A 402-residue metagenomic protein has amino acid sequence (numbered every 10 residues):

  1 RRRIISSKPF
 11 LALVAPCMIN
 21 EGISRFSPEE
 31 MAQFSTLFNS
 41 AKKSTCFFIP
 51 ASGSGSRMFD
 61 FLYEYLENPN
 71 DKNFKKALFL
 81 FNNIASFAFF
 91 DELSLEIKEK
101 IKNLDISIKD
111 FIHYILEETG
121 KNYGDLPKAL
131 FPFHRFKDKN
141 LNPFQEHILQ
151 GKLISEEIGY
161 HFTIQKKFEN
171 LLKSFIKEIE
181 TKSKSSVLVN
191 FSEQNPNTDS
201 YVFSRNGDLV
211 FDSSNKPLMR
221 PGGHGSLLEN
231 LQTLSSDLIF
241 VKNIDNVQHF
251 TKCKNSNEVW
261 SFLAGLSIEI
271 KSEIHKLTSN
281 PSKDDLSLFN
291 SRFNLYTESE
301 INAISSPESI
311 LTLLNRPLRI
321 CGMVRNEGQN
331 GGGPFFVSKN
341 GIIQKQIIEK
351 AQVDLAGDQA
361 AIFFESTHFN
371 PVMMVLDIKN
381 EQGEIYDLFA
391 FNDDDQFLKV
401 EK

Functional and structural regions predicted by a protein language model:
R1-A12: Polybasic, low-complexity association/targeting segments
P16-E327, F335-I348, Q352-D354: Domain-scale recognition of functional cores that engage charged ligands
P317, M323-N330, P334-K402: C-terminal structured domains
